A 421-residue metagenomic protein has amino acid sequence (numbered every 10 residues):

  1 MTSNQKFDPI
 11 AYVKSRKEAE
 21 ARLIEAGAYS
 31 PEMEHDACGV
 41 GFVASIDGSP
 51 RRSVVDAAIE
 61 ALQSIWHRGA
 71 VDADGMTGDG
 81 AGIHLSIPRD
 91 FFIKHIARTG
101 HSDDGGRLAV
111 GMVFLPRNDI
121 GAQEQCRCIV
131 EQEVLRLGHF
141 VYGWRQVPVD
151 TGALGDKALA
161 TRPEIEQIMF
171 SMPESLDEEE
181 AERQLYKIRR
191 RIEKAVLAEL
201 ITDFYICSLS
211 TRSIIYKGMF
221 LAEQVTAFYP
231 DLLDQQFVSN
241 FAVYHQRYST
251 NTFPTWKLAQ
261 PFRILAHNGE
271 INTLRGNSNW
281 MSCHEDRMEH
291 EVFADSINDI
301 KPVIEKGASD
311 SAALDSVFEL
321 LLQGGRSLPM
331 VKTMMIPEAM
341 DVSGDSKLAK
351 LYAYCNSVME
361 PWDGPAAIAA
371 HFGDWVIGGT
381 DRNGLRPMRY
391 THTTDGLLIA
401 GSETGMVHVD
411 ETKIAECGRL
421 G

Functional and structural regions predicted by a protein language model:
T2-G421: Conserved short alpha-helical segments that host acidic/polar catalytic motifs at enzyme active sites
